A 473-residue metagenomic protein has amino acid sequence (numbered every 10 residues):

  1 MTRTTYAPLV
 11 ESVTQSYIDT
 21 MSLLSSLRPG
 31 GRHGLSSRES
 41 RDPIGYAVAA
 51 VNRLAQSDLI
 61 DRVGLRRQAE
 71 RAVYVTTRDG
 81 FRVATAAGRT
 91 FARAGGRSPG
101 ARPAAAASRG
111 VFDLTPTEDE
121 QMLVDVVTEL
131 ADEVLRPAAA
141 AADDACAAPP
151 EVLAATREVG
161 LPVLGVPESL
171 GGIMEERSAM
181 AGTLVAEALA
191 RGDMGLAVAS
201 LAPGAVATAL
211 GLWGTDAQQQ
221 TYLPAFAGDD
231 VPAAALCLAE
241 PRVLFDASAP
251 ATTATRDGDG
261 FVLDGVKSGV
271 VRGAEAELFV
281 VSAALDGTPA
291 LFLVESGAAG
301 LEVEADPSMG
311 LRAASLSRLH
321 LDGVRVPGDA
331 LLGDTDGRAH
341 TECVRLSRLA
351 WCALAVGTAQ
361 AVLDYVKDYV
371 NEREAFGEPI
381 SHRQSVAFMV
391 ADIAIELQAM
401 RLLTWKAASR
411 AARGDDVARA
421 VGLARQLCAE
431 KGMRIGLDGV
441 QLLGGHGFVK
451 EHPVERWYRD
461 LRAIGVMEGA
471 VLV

Functional and structural regions predicted by a protein language model:
A7, D19-A104, V185, A205 (+1 more regions): Glycine-rich phosphate/cofactor-binding loops in nucleotide/flavin-utilizing enzymes
A7, I18, P116, V303-Q398 (+2 more regions): Glycine-rich beta->alpha junctions and the first turn(s) of the following alpha-helix
G96-G100, T128, E158-D230, V271-L278 (+2 more regions): Internal helix-loop-helix
G100-P116: Short, contiguous pre-domain boundary segments
E133-V198, C237-P241, V266-S268, V440 (+1 more regions): Active-site beta-strand/loop segments that form the cofactor-binding cradle of oxidoreductase flavoproteins
R136-D144, K367, N371-P379, A394-L427 (+1 more regions): C-terminal helix-coil-helix/basic helical segment that borders enzyme active sites and/or dimer interfaces and provides
A233-R256: A gly/ser-rich beta-alpha-beta helix-loop segment of oxidoreductase catalytic cores
D264-E304: A short core secondary-structure module
